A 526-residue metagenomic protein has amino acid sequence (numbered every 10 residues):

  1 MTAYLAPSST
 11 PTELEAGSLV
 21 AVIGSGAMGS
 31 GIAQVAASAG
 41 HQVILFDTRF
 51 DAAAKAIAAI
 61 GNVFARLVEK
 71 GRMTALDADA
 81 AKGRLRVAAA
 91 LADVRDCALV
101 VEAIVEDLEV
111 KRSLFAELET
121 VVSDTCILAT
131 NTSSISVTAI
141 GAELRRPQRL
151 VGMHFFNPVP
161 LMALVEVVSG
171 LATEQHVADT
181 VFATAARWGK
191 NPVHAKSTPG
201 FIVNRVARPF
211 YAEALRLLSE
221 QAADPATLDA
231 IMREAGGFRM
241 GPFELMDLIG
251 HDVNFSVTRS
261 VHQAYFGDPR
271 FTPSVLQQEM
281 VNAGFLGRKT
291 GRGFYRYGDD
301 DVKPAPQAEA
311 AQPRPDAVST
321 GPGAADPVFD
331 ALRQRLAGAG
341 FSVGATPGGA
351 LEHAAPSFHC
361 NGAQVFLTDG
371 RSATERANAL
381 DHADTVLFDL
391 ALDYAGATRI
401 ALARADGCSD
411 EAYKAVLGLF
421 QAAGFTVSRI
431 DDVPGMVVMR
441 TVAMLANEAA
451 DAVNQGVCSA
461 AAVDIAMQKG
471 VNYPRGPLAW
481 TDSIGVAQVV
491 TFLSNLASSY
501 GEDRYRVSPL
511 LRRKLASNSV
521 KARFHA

Functional and structural regions predicted by a protein language model:
T2-E15, H41, K190-S197, P209 (+3 more regions): NAD(P)-dependent Rossmann-like dehydrogenase/reductase catalytic/cofactor-binding core
S25-G26: Glycine-rich Rossmann-fold phosphate-binding loop(s) that bind the pyrophosphate of adenine dinucleotide cofactors
G29-S30: N-terminal Rossmann-fold NAD(P) dinucleotide-binding loop
A36: Aromatic pocket-lining residues of Rossmann-like dinucleotide-binding sites
L45-F50: Conserved acidic E/D residue at the C-terminus of a beta-strand in Rossmann-like folds
D51-A52, R66-L128, I135-S136, A337 (+1 more regions): Rossmann-like NAD(P)-binding element
M73-R86, Q148-R149, K190, A383 (+1 more regions): A short helix-to-beta-strand connector/capping loop
R112-L164, S169-A183, H359-Y413: Rossmann-fold NAD(P)-binding glycine/threonine-rich loop
